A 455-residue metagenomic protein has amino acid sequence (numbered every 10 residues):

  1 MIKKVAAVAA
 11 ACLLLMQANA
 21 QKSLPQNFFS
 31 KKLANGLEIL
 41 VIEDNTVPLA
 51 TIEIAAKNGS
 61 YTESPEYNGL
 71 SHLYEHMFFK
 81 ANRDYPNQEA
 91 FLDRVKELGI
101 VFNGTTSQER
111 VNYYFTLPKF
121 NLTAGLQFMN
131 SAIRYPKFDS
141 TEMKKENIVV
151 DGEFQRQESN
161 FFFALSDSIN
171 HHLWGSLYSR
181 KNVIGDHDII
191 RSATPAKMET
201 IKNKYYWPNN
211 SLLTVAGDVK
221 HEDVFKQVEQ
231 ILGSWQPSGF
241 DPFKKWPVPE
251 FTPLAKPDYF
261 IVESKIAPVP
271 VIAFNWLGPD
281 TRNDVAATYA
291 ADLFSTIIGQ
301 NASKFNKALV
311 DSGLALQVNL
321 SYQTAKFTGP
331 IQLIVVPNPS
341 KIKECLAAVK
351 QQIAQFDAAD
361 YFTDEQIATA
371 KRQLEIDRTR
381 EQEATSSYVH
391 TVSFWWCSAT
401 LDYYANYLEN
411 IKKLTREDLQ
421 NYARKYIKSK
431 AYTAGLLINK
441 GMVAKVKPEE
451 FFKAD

Functional and structural regions predicted by a protein language model:
I2-V8: Sec-dependent signal peptide recognition, specifically the positively charged N-region followed immediately by
K4, G175, V183, P208 (+4 more regions): An aromatic/glycine/proline-enriched structural segment found at the starts of mature extracellular/organellar domains
A10-N19: Hydrophobic h-region of N-terminal signal peptides that target proteins for export in Gram-negative bacteria
K22-A55: Mature N-terminal segment immediately following signal peptide/propeptide cleavage in secreted/periplasmic
I42, V47-L73, N87-A132, F163-D188 (+7 more regions): M16 family metallopeptidases and their MPP-like homologs
M77-D84: Catalytic Zn2+-binding segment of zinc metalloproteases
D418-I438: Bilobed periplasmic-binding protein-like "clamshell/Venus-flytrap" ligand-binding domains
